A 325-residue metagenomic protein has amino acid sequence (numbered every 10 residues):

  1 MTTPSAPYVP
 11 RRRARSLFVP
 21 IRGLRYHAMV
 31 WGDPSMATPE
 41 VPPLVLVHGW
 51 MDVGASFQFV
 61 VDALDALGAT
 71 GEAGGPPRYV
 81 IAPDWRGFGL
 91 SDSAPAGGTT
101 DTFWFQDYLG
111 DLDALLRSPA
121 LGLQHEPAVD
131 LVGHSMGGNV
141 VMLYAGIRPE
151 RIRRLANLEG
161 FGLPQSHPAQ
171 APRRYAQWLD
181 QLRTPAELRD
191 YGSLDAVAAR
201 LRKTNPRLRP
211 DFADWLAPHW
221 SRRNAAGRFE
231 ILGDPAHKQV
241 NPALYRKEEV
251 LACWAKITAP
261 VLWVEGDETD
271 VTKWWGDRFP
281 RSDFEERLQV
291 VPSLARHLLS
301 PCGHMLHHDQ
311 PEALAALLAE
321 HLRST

Functional and structural regions predicted by a protein language model:
V9, I21-L24, M29-M36, D65 (+2 more regions): Active-site loop/oxyanion-hole signature of alpha/beta-hydrolase fold enzymes
V41, G49-D52, S135: Active-site glycine-rich loops that stabilize anionic/oxyanionic intermediates across multiple enzyme folds
G49-D62: The serine-hydrolase catalytic nucleophile loop
P119, L123-Q170: Conserved hydrolase catalytic core segment
L158-Y191: A catalytic-pocket lid/entrance helix-loop region that shapes and gates access to the active site across common
L188-K247: Conserved alpha/beta-hydrolase catalytic His-Asp/Glu region
T258-C302: Conserved loop-alpha-helix segment in the C-terminal half of the alpha/beta-hydrolase fold that carries the catalytic
L299-P311: Catalytic histidine-centered segment of alpha/beta-hydrolase-like enzymes
